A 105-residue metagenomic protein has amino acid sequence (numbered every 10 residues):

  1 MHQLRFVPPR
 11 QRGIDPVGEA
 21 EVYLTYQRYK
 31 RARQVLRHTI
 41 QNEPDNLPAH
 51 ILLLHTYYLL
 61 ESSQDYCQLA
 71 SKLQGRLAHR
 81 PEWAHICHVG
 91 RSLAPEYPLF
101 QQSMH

Functional and structural regions predicted by a protein language model:
M1-R31, H38-N42, Q64, L69-H105: Intrinsically disordered, low-complexity, charge-biased linker/tail regions
P48-A49: Structured alpha-helical
H55-Y57: Conserved short loop/turn motifs at secondary-structure junctions
